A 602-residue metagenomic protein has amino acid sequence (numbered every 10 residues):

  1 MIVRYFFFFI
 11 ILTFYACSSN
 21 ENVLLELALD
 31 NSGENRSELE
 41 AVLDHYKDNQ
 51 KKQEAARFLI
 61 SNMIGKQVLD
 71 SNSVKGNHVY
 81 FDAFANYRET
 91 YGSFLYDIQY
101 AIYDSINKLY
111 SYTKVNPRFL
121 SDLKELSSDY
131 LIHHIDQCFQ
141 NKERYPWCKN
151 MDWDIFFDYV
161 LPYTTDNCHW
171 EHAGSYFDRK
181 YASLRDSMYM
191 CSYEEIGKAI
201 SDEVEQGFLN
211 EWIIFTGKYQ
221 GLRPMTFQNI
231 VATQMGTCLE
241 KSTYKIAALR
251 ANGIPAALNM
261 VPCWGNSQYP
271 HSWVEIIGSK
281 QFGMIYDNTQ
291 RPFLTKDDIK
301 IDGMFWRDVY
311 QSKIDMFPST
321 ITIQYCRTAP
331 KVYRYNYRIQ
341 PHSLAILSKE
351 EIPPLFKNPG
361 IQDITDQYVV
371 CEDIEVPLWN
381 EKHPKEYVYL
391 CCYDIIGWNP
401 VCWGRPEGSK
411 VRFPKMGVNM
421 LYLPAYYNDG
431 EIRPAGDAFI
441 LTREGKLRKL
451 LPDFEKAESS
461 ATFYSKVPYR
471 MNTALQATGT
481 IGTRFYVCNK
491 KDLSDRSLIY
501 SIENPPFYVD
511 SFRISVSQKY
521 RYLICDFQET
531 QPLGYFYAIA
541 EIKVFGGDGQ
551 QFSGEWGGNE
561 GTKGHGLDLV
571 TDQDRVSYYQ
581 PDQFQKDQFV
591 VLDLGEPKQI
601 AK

Functional and structural regions predicted by a protein language model:
Y15-A16: C-terminal motif of bacterial Sec signal peptides marking the signal peptidase cleavage site
L24-G33, H45-D48, S183-E203, F215-Q228 (+1 more regions): Hydrophobic/aromatic-rich core segments of domains that either
D30, E40-A41, N49-T233: Secondary-structure boundary elements
C371-E381: A short, amphipathic beta-strand motif
E386-G404, R484-L498: Short amphipathic beta-strand segments in non-cytosolic proteins
G408-E431: Short Pro-Gly-centered beta-turn/loop motif in secreted/extracellular proteins
N428-K456: Structured interaction patches on ligand/partner-binding surfaces of diverse proteins
A457-L498, I502-K602: Aromatic, loop-rich ligand-recognition surfaces of beta-strand-rich domains
